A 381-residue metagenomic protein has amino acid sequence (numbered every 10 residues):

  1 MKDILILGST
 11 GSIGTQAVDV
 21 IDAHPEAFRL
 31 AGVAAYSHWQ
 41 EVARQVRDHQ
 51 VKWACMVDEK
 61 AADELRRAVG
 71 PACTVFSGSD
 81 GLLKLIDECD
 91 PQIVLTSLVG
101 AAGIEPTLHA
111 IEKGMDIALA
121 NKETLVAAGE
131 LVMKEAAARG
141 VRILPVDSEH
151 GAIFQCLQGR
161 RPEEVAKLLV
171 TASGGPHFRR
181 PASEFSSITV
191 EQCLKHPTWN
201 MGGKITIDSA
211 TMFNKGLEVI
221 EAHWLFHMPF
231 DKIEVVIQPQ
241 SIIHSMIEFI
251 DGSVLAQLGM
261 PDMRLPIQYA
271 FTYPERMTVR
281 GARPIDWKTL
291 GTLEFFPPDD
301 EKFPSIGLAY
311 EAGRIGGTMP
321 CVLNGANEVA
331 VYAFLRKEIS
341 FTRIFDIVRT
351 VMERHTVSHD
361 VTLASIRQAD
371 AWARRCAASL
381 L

Functional and structural regions predicted by a protein language model:
M1-L381: Catalytic, metal-anchored helix/loop core of enzyme active sites in primary metabolism
